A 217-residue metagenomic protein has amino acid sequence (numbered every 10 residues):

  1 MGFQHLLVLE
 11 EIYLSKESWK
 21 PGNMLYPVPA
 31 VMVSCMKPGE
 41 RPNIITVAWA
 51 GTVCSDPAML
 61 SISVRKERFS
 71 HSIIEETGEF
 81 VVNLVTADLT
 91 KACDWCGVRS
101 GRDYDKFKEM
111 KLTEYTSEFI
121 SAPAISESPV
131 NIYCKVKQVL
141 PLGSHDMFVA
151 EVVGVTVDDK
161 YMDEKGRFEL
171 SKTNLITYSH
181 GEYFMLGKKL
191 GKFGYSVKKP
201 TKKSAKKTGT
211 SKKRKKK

Functional and structural regions predicted by a protein language model:
G2-K217: Basic, polyanion-binding surface patches
